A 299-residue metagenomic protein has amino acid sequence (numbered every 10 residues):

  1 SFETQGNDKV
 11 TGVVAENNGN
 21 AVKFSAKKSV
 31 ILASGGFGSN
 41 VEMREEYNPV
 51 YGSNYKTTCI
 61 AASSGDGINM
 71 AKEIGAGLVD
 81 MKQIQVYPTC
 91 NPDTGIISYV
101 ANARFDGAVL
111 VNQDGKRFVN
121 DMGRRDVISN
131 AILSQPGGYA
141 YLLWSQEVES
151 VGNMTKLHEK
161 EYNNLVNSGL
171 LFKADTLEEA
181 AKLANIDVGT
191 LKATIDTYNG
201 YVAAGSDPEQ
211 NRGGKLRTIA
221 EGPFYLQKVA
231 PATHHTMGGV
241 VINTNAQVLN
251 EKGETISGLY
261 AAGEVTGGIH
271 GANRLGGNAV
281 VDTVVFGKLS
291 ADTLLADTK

Functional and structural regions predicted by a protein language model:
S1-K9: A conserved short coil-to-beta-strand element within the FAD-binding core of flavoproteins
Q5, E16, N112-Q113, I242-T244 (+1 more regions): Short, acidic, Ser/Thr-enriched surface-loop or helix-capping motifs
N18-N20, F24-N91, L289: Glycine-rich loop(s) and the adjacent beta-strand/alpha-helix scaffold that form part
S64, I68-M70, A76-I186: An anion/pyrophosphate-binding glycine-rich loop and adjacent beta-alpha core in soluble alpha-beta enzymes
G67-G77, A184-D187, K192-I195, T283-K299: Internal hydrophobic alpha-helix adjacent to the cofactor/substrate pocket in enzyme cavities
V86-N91, F105, D126, P231-M237 (+1 more regions): Glycine-rich phosphate/pyrophosphate-binding beta-alpha loops
T190-N273: A glycine-rich dinucleotide-binding beta-alpha-beta segment and adjacent secondary-structure elements that constitute
